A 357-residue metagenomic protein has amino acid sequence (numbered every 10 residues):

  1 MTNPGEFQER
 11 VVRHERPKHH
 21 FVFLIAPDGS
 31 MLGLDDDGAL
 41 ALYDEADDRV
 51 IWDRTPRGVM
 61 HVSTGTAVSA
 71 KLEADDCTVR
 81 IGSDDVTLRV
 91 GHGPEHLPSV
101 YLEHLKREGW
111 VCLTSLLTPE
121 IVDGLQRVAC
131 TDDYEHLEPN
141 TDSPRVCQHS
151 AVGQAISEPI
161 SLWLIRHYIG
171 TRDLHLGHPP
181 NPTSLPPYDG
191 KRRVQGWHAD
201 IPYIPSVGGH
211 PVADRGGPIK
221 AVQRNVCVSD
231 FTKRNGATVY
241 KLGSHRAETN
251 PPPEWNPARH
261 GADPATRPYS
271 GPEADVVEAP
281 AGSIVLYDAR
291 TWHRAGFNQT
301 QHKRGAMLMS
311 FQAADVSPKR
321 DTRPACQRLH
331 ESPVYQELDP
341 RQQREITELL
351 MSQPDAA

Functional and structural regions predicted by a protein language model:
M1-G93: Lectin-like carbohydrate-binding module/patch detector with strong preference for beta-trefoil
S30, G65-T66, D85, D230-T232 (+2 more regions): Residues that cap or initiate secondary-structure elements
S30, T66, V222, S283 (+1 more regions): Residue-level detector of short, conserved catalytic/binding motifs and their immediate flanks
V50-W52, G153, P180, L286-R290: Tryptophan-centric aromatic hotspots in well-structured domains and transmembrane helices
H92-V100: N- or domain-start disorder-to-order transition segments that initiate the globular core
S99-E108, L117-A281, R294, N298-H302 (+1 more regions): Non-heme Fe(II) oxygenase catalytic core, chiefly the N-lobe of the double-stranded beta-helix
E254, I284-L286, R290-A357: Non-heme Fe(II)/2-oxoglutarate
